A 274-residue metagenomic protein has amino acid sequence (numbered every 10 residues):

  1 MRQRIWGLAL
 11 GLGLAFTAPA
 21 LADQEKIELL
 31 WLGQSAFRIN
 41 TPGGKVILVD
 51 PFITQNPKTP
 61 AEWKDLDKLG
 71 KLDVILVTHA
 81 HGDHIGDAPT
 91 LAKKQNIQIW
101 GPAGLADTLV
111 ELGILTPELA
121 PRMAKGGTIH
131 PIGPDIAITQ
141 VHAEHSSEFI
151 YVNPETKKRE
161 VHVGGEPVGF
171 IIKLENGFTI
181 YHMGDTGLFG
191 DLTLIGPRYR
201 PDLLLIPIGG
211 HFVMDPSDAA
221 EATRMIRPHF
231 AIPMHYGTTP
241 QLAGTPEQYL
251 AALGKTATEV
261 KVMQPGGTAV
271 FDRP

Functional and structural regions predicted by a protein language model:
R2-V46, I53-Q55, E144, K255 (+1 more regions): Zn-dependent metallo-beta-lactamase
D23-I27, T41-I47, T128-T139, K173-I180 (+1 more regions): Beta-strand-turn-beta hairpins that frame and shape the catalytic cleft of phosphate-ester-processing enzymes
P42-G82, G86-K93, D107, T116-P117 (+2 more regions): Pre-active-site segment of Zn-dependent metallo-hydrolases
L48-D50, L72-A80, W100-A103, I180-T186 (+3 more regions): Active-site neighborhood of phospho(di)ester-bond hydrolases with catalytic His/Asp-centered motifs
Q55-N56, G82-G86, A106-L109, G127-H130 (+5 more regions): Active-site environment of divalent metal-dependent phosphoester hydrolases
Q98-I99, G113-I132, A220, R224-P274: Binuclear metal-ion centers of metallo-dependent hydrolases, dominated by the metallo-beta-lactamase
P131-R159, V163, E259-P274: Flexible, acidic/histidine-containing loops and adjacent segments that form or flank the divalent-metal
Y151-V152, T156-M225: Active-site-proximal loop/helix segments of hydrolase catalytic cores
